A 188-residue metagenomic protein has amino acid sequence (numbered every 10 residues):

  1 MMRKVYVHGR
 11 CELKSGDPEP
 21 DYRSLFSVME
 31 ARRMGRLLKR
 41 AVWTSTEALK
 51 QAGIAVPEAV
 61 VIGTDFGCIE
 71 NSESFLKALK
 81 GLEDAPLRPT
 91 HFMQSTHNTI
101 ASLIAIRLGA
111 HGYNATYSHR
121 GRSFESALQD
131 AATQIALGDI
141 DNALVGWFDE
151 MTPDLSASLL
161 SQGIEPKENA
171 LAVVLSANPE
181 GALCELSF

Functional and structural regions predicted by a protein language model:
M1-Y113, S118, R122-E125, T133-I140 (+1 more regions): Conserved "HGTGT" condensation-loop signature of ketosynthase/thiolase-family condensing enzymes that catalyze
L128: Short-chain dehydrogenase/reductase
